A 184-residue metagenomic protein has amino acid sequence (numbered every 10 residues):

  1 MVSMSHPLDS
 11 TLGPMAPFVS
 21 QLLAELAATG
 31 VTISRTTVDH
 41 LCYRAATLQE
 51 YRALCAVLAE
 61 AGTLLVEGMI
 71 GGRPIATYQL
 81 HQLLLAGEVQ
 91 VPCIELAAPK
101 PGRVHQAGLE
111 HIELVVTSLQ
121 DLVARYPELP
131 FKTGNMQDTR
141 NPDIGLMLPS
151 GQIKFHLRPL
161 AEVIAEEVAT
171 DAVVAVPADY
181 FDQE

Functional and structural regions predicted by a protein language model:
V2-T36, A45-L85, L122-E128, P142-I144 (+1 more regions): Core segments of cupin and vicinal oxygen chelate
P7, Q106, L157-P159: Alpha-helix initiation/capping motif
E25, E50, E60, E67 (+7 more regions): Glutamate identity and glutamate-enriched acidic tracts
T37-T47, K100-L122: Vicinal oxygen chelate
A46-L48, L83, P99-P101, T117-L119 (+2 more regions): Generic structural motif
L64-E110, F131-P149: Vicinal oxygen chelate
V123-E184: Glycine-rich, aromatic-bearing surface loops/beta-hairpins
